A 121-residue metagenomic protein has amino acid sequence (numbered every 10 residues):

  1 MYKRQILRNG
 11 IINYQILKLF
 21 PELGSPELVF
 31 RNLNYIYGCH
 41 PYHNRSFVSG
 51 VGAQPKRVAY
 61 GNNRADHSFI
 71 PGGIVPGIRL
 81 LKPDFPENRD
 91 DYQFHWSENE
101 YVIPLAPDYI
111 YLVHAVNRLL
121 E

Functional and structural regions predicted by a protein language model:
K3-E121: Aromatic (Trp/Tyr) and acidic
